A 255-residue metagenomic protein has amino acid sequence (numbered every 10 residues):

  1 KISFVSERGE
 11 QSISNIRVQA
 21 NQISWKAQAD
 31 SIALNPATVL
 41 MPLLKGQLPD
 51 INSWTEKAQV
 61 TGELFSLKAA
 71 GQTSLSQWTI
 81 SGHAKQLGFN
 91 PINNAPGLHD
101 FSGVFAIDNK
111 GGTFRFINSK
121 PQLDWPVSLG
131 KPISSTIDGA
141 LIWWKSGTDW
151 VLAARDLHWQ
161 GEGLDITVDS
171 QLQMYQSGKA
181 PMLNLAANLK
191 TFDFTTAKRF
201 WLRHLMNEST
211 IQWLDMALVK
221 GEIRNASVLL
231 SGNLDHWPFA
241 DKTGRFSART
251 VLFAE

Functional and structural regions predicted by a protein language model:
K1-Q11, R17-I92, G103-G163, N184-E255: Extended amphipathic, helix-rich lipid-handling scaffolds
D100: Active-site pocket-lining segments that scaffold enzyme catalytic pockets across diverse folds
Q173-Y175, M216: Intrinsically disordered, low-complexity boundary segments flanking structured domains
Y175, K179-P181, T191: C-terminal, active-site-flanking charged/polar segments
